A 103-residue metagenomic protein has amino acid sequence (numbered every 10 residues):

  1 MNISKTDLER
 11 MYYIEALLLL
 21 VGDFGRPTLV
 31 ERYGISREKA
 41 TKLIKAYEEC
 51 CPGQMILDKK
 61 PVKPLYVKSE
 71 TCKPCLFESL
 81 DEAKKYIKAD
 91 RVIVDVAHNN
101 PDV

Functional and structural regions predicted by a protein language model:
M1-K84: Short, basic/aromatic recognition patches that contact phosphate-bearing ligands
L76-V103: Helix-turn-helix/homeodomain-like alpha-helical modules used for DNA recognition and transcription-factor dimerization
